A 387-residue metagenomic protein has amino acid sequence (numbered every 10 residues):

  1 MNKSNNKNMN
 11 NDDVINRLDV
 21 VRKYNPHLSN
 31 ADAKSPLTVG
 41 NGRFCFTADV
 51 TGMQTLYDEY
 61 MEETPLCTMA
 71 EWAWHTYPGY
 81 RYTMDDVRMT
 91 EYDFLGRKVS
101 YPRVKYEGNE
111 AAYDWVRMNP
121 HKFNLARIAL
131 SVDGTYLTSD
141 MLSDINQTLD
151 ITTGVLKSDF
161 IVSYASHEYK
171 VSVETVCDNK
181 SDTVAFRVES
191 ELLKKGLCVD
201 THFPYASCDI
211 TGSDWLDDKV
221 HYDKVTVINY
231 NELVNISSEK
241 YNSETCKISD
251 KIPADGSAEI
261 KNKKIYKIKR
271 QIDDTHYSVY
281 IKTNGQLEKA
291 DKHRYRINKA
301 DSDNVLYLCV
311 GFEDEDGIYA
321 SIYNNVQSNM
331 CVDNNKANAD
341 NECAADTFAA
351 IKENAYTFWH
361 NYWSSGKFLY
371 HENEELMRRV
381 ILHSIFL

Functional and structural regions predicted by a protein language model:
N8-L387: Acidic/polar, glycine-enriched structural segments that form the non-catalytic walls/loops of the carbohydrate-binding
